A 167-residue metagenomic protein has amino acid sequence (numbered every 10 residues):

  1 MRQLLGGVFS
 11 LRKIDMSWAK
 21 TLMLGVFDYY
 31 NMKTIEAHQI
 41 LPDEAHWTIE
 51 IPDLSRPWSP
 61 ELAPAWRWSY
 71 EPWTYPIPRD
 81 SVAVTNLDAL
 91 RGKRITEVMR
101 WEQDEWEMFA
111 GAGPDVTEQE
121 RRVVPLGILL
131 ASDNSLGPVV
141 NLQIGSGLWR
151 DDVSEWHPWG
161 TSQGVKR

Functional and structural regions predicted by a protein language model:
R2-R167: Acidic, proline/glycine-rich low-complexity IDRs
